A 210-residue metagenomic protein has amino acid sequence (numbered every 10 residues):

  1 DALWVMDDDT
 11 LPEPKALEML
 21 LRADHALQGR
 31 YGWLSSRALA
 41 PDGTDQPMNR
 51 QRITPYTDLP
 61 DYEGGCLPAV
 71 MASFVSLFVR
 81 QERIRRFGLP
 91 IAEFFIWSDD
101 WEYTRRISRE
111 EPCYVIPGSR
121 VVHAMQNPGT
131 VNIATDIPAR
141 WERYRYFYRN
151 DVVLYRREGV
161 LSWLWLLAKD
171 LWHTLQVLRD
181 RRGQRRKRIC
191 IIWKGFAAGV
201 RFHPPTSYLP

Functional and structural regions predicted by a protein language model:
D1-D9: Short beta-strand-to-loop acidic/aromatic patch adjacent to the donor-nucleotide binding site
K15-M48: Conserved donor NDP-sugar-binding/catalytic core segment of glycosyltransferases
L39-P60, L67-P68: Acceptor/aglycone-binding surface of glycosyltransferases and processive sugar-polymer synthases
L59-V79: A recurrent flexible, glycine/aromatic-enriched loop bordering the glycosyltransferase active site that acts as
L77, R83-G88, E93-S119: A short, conserved alpha-helix in the catalytic core of glycosyltransferases
I116-D136: Active-site donor/metal-binding and catalytic loop motifs of nucleotide-sugar-dependent glycosylation enzymes
G159-P210: Non-catalytic, C-terminal membrane-associated alpha-helical segments of glycosyltransferases
